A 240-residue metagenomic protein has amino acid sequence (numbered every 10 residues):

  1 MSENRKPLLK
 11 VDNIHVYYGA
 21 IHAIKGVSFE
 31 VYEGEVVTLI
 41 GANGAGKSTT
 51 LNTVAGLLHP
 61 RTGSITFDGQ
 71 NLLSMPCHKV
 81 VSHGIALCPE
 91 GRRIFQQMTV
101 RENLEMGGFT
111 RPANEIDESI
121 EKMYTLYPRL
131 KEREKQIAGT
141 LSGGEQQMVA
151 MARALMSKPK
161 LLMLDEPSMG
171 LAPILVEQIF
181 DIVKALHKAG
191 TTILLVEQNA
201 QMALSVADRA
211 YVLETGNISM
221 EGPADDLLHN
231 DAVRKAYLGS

Functional and structural regions predicted by a protein language model:
S2-S240: Glycine-rich phosphate-binding loops of nucleotide-dependent enzymes
